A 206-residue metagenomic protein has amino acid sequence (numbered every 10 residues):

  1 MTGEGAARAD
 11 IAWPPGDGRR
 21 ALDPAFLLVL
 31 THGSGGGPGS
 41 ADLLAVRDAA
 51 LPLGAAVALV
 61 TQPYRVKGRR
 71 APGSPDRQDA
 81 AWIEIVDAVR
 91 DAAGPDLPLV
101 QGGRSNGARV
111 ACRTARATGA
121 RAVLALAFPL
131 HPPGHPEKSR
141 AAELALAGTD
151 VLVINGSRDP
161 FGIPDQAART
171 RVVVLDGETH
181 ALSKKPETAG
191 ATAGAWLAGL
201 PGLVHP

Functional and structural regions predicted by a protein language model:
M1-P98, V110: Serine-hydrolase catalytic machinery in alpha/beta-hydrolase-like enzymes
Q62-P63, A125-P133, G156-R158: Active-site nucleophile loop of the alpha/beta-hydrolase fold
G103-A111: Gly/Ala-rich beta-loop-alpha elbow adjacent to hydrolase catalytic centers
V110-T114, G134: Hydrolases whose catalytic domains are alpha/beta-hydrolase-1, hotdog thioesterase, or metallo-beta-lactamase-like
L146-G148, V153-N155, D159: Short beta-strand/loop motif that positions the catalytic acidic residue of the alpha/beta-hydrolase fold
E178-A191: Catalytic histidine-centered segment of alpha/beta-hydrolase-like enzymes
